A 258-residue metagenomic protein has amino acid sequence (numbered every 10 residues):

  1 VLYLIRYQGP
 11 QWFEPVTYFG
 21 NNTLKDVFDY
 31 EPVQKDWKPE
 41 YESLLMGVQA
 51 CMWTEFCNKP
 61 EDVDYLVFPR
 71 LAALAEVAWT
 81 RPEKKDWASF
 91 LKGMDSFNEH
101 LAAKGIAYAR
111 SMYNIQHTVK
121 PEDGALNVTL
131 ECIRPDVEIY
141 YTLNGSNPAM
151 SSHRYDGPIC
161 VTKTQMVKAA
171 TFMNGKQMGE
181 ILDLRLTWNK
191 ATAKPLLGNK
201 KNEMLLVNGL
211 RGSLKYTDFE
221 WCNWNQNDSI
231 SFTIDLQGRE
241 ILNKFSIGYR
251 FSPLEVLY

Functional and structural regions predicted by a protein language model:
V1-I139, N189-E203: Substrate-binding groove of N-acetylhexosamine-processing glycoside hydrolases
K85, L91-T233, R250-P253: Short, compositionally stereotyped local motifs that mark structural "simplifiers"
S231-L242: Extracellular and analogous surface-interaction loops
E240-L254: A short beta-strand element within beta-rich, extracytoplasmic domains of secreted/secretory-pathway proteins
L257-Y258: Surface-exposed turn/loop modules enriched in turn-prone residues
